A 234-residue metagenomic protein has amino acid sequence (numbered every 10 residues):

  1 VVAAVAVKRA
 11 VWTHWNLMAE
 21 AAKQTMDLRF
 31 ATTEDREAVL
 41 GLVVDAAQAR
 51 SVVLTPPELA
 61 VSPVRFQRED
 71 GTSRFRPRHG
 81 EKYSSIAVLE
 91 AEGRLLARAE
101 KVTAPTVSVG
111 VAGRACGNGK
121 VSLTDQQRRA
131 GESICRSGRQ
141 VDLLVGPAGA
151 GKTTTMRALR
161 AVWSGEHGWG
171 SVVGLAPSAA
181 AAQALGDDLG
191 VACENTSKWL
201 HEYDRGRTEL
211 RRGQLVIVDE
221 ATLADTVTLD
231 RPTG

Functional and structural regions predicted by a protein language model:
V1-G234: Conserved ATP-binding/catalytic motifs of P-loop helicase motor domains
